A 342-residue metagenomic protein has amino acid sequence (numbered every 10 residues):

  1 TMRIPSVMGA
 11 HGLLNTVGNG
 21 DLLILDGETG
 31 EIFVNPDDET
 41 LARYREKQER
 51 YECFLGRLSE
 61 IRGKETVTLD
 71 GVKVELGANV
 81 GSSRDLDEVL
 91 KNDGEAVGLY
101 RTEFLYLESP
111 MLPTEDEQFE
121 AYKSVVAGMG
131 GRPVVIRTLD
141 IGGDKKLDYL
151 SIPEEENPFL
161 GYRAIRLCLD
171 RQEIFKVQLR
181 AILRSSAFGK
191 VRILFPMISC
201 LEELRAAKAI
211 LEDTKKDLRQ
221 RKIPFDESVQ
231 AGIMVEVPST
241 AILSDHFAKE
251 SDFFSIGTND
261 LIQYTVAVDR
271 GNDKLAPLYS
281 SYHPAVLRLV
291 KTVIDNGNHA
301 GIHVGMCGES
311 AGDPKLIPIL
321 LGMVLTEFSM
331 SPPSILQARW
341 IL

Functional and structural regions predicted by a protein language model:
T1-K91: Acidic, glycine-rich flexible loop/linker segments
F54-L342: Conserved alpha/beta-domain cores
